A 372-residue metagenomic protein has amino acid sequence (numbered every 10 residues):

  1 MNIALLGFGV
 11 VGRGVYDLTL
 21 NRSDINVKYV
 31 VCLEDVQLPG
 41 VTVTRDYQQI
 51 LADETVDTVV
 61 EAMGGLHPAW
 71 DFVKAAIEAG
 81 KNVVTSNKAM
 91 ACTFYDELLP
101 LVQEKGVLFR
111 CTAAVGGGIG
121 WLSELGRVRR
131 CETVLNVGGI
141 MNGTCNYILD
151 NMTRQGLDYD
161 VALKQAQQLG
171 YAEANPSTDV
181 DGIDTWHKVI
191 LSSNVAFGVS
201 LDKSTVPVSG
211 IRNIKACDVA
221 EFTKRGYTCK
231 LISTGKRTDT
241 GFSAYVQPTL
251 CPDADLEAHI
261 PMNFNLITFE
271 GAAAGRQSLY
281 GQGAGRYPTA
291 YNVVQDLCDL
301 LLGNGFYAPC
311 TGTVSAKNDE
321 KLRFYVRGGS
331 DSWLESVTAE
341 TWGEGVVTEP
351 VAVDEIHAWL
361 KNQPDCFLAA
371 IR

Functional and structural regions predicted by a protein language model:
N2-D17: Glycine-rich adenosine-cofactor-binding loop
N21-P39: NAD(P)-binding Rossmann-fold cofactor-contacting core
R45-S86: Rossmann-fold NAD(P) dinucleotide-binding segment
W70-K74, K88-G126: Rossmann-fold NAD(P)-binding glycine/threonine-rich loop
I119-V134, C145-D160, H187-L201, D296: Oxidoreductase and adenylate-handling cofactor-binding alpha/beta cores
L135-G138, N146-L149, T153, Q165 (+2 more regions): Catalytic, metal-anchored helix/loop core of enzyme active sites in primary metabolism
V161-H259, F264-L266, G285: Substrate-binding/catalytic subdomain of NAD(P)-dependent oxidoreductase enzymes
L297-D299, G303-R372: A conserved regulatory-domain signal marking ACT and ACT-like small-molecule sensing domains and adjacent regulatory
